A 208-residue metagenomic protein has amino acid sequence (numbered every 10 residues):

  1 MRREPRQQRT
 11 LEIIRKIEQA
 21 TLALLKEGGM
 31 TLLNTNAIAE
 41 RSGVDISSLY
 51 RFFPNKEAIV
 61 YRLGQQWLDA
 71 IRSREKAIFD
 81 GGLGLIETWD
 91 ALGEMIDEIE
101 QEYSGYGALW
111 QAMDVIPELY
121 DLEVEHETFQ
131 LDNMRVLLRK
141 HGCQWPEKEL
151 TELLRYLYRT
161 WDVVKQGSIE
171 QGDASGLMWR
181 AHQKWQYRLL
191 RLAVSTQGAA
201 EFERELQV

Functional and structural regions predicted by a protein language model:
E12, K16, A20, L24-A58 (+1 more regions): Helix-turn-helix
I14, L32-T35, I46-S48, V60 (+6 more regions): Membrane-embedded alpha-helical bundles of multi-pass transporters/translocases, especially carrier/permease families
L25, I59-W67, E123-H126, Q130: Alpha-helical DNA-contacting segments of helix-turn-helix folds
R62, E75-E102: Hydrophobic alpha-helical connector segments
E75-G82, G107-D114, H141, G167-G172: Secondary-structure edge/capping motif, primarily at the C-terminal ends of alpha-helices and the immediately following
D90, E98-E102, E118-C143, T151-R155 (+2 more regions): Amphipathic alpha-helical packing segments from all-alpha helical-bundle domains
Y120, H141-Y187, Q197-V208: Hydrophobic/aromatic-rich alpha-helical bundle segments in the mid-to-C-terminal region
